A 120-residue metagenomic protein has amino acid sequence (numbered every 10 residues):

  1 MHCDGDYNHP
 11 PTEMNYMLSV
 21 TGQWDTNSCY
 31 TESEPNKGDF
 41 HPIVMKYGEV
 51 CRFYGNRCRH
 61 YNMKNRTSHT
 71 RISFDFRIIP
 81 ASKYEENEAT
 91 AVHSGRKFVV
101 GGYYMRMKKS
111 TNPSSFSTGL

Functional and structural regions predicted by a protein language model:
M1-R57, R71, E85-N87: Catalytic core of non-heme Fe(II) oxygenases with the double-stranded beta-helix
F53, N62, F74-F76: Generic structural hydrophobic/aromatic packing signal, biased to beta-strands
C58-T67: Short beta-strand His + acidic residue motifs that chelate non-heme Fe in jelly-roll/DSBH and cupin folds
R66-L120: Non-heme Fe(II)/2-oxoglutarate
